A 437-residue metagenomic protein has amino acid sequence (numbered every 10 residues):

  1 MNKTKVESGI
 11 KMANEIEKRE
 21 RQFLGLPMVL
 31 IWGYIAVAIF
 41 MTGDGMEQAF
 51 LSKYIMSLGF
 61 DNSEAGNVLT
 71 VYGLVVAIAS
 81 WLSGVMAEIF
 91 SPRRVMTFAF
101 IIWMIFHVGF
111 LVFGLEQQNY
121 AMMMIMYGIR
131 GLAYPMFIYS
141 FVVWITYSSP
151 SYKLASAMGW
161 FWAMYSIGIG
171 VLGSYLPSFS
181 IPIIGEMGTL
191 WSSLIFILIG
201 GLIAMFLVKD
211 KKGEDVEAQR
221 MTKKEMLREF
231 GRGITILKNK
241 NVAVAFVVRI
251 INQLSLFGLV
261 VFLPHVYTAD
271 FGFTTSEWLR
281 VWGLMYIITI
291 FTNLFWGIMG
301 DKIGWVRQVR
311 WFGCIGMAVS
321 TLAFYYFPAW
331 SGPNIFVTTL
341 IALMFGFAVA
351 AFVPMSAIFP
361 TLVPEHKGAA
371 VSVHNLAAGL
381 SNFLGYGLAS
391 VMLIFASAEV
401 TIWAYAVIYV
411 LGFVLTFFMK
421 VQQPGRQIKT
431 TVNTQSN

Functional and structural regions predicted by a protein language model:
G9-P27, K211-F246, S436-N437: Juxtamembrane intracellular "pre-TM" segments in multi-pass secondary transporters
A38, Y120-M136, I335-A350: Hydrophobic core of transmembrane alpha-helices in multi-pass small-molecule transporters, especially MFS/SLC-type
E47-A49, N241-W282: Extracytoplasmic gate region of multi-pass secondary transporters
S80-S91, N293-W305, L393: Helix-to-loop junctions at the C-terminal end of transmembrane segments in multipass secondary transporters
I89-F100, K302-I315: Cytoplasmic membrane-interface "Motif A"-like loop-to-helix N-cap segments of 12-TM Major Facilitator Superfamily
I101-Q117, I315-S331: C-terminal ends and interior cores of transmembrane alpha-helices in multi-pass membrane transporters/permeases
M126-M164: Cytoplasmic helix-loop-helix junction between adjacent transmembrane helices in 12-TM secondary transporters
E365-F395: A late C-terminal transmembrane helix in Major Facilitator Superfamily
